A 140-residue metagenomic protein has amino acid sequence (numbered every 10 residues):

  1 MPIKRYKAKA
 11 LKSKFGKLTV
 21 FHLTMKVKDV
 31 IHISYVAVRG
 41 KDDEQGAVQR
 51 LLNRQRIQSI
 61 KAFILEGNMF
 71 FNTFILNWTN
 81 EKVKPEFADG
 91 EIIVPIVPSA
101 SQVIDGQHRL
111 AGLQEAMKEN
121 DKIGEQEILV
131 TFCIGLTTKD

Functional and structural regions predicted by a protein language model:
M1-F71, W78-P95: N-terminal extension/subdomain marker
Q49, M69-T73, N80, P85-D140: Basic- and aromatic-enriched surface patches that contact anionic nucleotides/nucleic acids
